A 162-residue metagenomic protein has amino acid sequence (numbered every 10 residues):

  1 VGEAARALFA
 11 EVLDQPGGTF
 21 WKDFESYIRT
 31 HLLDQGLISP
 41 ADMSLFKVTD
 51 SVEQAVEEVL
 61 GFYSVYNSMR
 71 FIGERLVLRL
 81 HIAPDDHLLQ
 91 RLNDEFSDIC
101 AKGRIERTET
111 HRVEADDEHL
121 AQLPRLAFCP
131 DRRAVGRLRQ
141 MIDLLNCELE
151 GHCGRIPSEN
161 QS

Functional and structural regions predicted by a protein language model:
V1-V48, A55-V56, L60-M69: Conserved phosphate- and dinucleotide-binding cores of soluble alpha/beta proteins, encompassing both enzyme active
W21-K22, E53, D85, V135: Alpha-helix N-cap/helix-start and coil->helix boundary motif
H31-G36, I82-P84, N93-D94, D98-I99: Non-catalytic terminal and connector segments of soluble metabolic enzymes
P40-D42, V48-D50, V65-E74, F128 (+2 more regions): Long C-terminal subdomains/extensions of small-metabolite kinases
V59, M69-G73, R79-H81: A conserved mid-domain beta-alpha-beta active-site/ligand-binding segment of alpha/beta enzyme cores
G61, N67, I82-D94: Flexible glycine/proline-rich
V77-L89, K102-S162: Metallocofactor- and cofactor-centric catalytic cores in central/energy metabolism, strongly enriched
